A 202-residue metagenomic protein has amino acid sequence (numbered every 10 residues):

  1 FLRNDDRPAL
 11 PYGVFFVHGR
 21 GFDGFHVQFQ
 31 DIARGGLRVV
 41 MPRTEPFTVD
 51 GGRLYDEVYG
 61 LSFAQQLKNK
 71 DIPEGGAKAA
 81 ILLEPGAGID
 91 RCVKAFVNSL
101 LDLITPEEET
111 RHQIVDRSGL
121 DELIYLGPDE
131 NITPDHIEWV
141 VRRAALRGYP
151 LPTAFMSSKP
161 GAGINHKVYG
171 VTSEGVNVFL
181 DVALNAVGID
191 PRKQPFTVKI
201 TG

Functional and structural regions predicted by a protein language model:
F1-Q28, G36-R38: Active-site loops and adjacent core secondary-structure elements that bind or stabilize anionic groups
F22-G24, V58-F196: Glycine/serine-rich phosphate-binding loop and adjoining beta1-alpha1 elements at the start of nucleotide-handling
Q28-I32, V40, G75: Acidic/polar N-terminal loop/beta-strand segments that form early-domain functional surfaces
D31, E130, G202: Glycine-rich beta-alpha junction loops
I32-G35, T133: Short, acidic Gly/Pro/Ser/Thr-rich loop/turn segments
A33, R43-E45, L83-I89: A generic structural motif
V198-I200: Hydrophobic Val/Ile/Leu positions in short beta-strands of Rossmann-like dinucleotide-binding domains
